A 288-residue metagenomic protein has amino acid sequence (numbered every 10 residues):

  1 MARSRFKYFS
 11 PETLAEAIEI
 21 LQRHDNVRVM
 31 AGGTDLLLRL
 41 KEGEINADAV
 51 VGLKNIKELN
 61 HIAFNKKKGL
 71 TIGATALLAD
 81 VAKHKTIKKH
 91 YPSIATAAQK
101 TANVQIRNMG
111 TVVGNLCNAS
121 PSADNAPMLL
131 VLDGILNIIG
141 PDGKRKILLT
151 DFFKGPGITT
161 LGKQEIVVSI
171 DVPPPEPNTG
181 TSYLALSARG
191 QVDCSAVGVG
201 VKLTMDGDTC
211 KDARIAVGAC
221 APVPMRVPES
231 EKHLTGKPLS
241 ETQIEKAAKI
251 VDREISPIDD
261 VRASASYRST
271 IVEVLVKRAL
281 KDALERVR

Functional and structural regions predicted by a protein language model:
M1-R288: C-terminal structural segment of proteins
